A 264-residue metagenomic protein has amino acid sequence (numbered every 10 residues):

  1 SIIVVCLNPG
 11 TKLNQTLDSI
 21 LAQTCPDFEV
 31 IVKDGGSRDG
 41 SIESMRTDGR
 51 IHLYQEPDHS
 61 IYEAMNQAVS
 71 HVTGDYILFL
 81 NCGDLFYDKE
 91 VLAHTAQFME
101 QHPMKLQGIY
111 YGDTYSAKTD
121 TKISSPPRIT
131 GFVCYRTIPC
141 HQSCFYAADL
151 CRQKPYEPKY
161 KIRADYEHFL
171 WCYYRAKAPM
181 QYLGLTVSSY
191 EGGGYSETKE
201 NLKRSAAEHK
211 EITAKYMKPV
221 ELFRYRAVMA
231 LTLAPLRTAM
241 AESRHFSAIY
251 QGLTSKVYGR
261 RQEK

Functional and structural regions predicted by a protein language model:
S1, E29, E167: Cell-envelope/extracellular polymer assembly enzymes that use nucleotide-activated donors
T11-N14, D39-T47: Acidic helix N-cap motif at the loop->helix transition within catalytic regions of sugar-transfer enzymes
D18-D27: Short, acidic, metal-binding catalytic loop of nucleotide-sugar glycosyltransferases
P26, D34-I42, N81: A conserved acidic beta->alpha catalytic loop
Q55-V72: Glycine-rich, basic loop-to-helix element that forms the pyrophosphate-binding segment of sugar-nucleotide handling
I77: Short aromatic/hydrophobic "clamp" motif used to bind/position activated sugar donors
L85, K89-K122: Conserved donor NDP-sugar-binding/catalytic core segment of glycosyltransferases
K122-E208, I212: Conserved nucleotide-sugar donor-binding catalytic segment
